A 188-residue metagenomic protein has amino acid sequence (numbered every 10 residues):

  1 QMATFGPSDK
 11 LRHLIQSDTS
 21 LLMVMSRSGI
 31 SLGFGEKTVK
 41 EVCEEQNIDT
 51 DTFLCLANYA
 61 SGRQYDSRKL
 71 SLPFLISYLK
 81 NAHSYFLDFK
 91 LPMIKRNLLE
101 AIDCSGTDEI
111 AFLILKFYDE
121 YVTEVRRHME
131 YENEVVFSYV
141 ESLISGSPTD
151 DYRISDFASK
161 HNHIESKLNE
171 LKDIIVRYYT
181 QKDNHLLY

Functional and structural regions predicted by a protein language model:
Q1-Y188: Small-residue-biased structural context
